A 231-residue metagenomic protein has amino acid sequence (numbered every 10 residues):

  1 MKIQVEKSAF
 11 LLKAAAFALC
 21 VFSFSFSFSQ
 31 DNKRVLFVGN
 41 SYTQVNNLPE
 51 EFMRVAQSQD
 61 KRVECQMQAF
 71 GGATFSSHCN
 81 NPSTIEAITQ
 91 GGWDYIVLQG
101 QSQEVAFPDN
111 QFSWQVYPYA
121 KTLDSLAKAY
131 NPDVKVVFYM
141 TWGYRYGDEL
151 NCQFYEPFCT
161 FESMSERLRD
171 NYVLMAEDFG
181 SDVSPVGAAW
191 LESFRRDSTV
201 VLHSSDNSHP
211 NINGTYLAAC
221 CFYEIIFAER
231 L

Functional and structural regions predicted by a protein language model:
M1-D31: Bacterial Sec-dependent N-terminal signal peptides
N32-L36, Y42-L126, P132: Conserved SGNH/GDSL esterase-like catalytic core that processes O-acyl groups on lipids and polysaccharides
N40-S41, N211: Ser/Thr-glycine-rich phosphate-binding loops at phosphate-binding pockets of nucleotides, nucleotide cofactors
Q59, Y130, F179, L217-F222: Short alpha-helical scaffold segments that flank and stabilize functional sites
A87-S208, I212: Alpha-helical cap/lid subdomain in secreted, periplasmic, or secretory-pathway luminal O-acyl-processing enzymes
H203-L231: Histidine-centered active-site loop/cap adjacent to the catalytic His in serine esterases/O-acetyl transfer systems
